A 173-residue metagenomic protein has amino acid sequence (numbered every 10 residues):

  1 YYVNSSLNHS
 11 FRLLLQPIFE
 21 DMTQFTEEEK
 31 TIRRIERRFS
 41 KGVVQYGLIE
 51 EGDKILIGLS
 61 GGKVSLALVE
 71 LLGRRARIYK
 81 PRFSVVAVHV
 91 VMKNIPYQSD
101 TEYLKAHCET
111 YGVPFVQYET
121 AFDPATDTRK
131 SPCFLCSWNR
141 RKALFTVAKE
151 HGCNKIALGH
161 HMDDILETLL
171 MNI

Functional and structural regions predicted by a protein language model:
F11-R12, L170: Generic low-polarity alpha-helical segments
L13, P17: Cationic, low-complexity basic patches in intrinsically disordered or flexible, solvent-exposed regions
F19-N172: ATP-dependent adenylation/nucleotidyltransferase module used to activate substrates
